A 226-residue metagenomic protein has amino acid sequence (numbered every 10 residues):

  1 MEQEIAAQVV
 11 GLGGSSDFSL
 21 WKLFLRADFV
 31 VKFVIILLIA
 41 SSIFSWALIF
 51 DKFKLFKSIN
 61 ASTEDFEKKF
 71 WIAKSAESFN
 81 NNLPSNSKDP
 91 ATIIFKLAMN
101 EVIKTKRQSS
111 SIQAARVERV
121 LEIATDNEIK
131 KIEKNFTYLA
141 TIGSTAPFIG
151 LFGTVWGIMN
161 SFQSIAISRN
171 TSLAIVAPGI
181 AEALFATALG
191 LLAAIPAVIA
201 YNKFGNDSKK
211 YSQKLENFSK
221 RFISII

Functional and structural regions predicted by a protein language model:
M1-R26: Short, strongly hydrophobic alpha-helical membrane anchors
L20-K52: Hydrophobic alpha-helical transmembrane segments
D28, S45-A61, I195-G205: Transmembrane signal-anchor/signal-peptide helices with a preference for the extracytoplasmic
V34-L37, S41-F44, A146-I149, G153-W156 (+1 more regions): Residue-level signal for the membrane-embedded core of alpha-helical transmembrane segments, especially mid-helix
K57-G153, I158-S172, I199-I226: Predominantly long cytosolic amphipathic alpha-helical stalk/bundle segments
R169-A183: Hydrophobic alpha-helical transmembrane segments and adjacent short intramembrane/lumenal linkers of inner/organellar
A183-A197: Hydrophobic alpha-helical transmembrane segments of polytopic membrane proteins
